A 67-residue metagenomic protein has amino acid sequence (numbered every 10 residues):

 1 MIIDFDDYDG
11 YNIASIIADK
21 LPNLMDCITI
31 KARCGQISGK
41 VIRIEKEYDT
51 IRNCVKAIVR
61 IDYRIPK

Functional and structural regions predicted by a protein language model:
M1-Y11: Short, basic/aromatic beta-hairpin or loop at an interaction surface
G10-Y11, A32-S38: Short, charged beta-turn/beta-strand-edge "cap" motif at the junction between a beta-strand and an adjacent loop
Y11-A18: Short alpha-helix capping/helix-loop boundary micro-motifs
P22-N23: Short, well-ordered loop/turn sites that connect or cap secondary structure elements
I37-K46: Short beta-strand-centered aromatic/proline hotspots
E47-I61: Short, solvent-exposed secondary-structure boundary/capping segments
